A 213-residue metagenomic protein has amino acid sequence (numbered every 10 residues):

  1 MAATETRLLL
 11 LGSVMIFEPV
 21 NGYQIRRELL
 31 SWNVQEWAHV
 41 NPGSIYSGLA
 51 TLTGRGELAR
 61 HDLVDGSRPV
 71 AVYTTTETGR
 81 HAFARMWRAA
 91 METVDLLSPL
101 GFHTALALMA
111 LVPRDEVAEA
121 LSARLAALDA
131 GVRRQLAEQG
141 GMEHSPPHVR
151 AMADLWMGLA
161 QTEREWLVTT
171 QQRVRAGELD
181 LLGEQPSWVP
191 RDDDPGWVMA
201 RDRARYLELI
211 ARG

Functional and structural regions predicted by a protein language model:
M1-L97: Basic helix-turn-helix/winged-helix DNA-binding cores and closely related short helical interaction motifs
V40, S67-V70, E116, H144-L155: A structural signal for alpha-helical segments
A84-R133: Amphipathic alpha-helical dimerization/coiled-coil segments that flank or bridge DNA-binding/regulatory modules
L121, L128-Q139, A160, L167: Non-transmembrane amphipathic alpha-helical segments
Q139-G213: Charged, low-complexity intrinsically disordered regulatory/assembly segments
